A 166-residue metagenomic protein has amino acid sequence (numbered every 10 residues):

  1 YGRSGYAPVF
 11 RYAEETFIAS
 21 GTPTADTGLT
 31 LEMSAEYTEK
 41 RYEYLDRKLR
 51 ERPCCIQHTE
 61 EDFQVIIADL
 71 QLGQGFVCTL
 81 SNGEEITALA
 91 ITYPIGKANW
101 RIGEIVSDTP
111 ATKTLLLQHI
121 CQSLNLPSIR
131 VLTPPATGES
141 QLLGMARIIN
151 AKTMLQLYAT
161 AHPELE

Functional and structural regions predicted by a protein language model:
Y1-G2, F17: Short, glycine/charge-rich beta-strand/loop segments that flank catalytic centers and engage negatively charged groups
G2, V131-E139: Conserved beta-strand-loop-alpha-helix junction that forms the acyl-donor binding cleft
S4-R11, S140-M154: Conserved acetyl-CoA-binding loop of GNAT-fold acetyltransferases
A7-A111, Q118-Q122, P134-P135, A151 (+1 more regions): Amide-forming acyltransferase catalytic core, primarily the GNAT-like/NAT-type and related acyltransferase folds
Q122-S128, I148: Structural alpha-beta junctions
